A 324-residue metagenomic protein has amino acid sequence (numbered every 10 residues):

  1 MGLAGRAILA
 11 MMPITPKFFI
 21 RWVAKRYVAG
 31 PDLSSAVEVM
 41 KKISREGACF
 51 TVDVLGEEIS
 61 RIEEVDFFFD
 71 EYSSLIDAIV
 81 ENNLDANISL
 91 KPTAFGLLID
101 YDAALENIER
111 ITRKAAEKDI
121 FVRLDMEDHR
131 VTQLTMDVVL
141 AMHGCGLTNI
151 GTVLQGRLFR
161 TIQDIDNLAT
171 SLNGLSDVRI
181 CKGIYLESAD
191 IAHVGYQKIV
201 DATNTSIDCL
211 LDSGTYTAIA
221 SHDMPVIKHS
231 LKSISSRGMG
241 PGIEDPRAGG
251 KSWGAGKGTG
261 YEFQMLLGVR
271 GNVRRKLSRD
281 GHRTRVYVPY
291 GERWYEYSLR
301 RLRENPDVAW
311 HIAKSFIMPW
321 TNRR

Functional and structural regions predicted by a protein language model:
M1-R324: Positively charged, amphipathic and often flexible ligand-engagement surfaces
